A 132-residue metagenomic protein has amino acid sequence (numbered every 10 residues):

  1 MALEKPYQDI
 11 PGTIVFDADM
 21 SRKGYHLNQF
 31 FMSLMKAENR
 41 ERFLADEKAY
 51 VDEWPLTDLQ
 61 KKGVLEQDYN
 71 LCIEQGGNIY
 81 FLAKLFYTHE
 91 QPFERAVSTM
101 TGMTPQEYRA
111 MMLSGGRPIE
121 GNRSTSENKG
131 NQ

Functional and structural regions predicted by a protein language model:
M1-Q132: Charged, low-complexity intrinsically disordered segments
